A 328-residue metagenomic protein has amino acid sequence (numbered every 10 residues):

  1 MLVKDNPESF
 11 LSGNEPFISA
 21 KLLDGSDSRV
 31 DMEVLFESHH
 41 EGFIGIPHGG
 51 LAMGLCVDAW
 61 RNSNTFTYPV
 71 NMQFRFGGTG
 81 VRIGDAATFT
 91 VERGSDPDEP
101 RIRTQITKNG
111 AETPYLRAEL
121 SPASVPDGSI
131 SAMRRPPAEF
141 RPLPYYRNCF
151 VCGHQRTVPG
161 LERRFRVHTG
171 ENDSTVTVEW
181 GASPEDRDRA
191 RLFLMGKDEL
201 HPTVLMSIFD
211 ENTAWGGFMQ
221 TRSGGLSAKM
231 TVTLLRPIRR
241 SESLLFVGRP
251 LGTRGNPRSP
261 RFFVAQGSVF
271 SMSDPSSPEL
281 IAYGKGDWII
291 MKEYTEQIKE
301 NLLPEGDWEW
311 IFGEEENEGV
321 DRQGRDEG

Functional and structural regions predicted by a protein language model:
M1-V34, D96-R101, T107-N109, A118-G196 (+1 more regions): Non-catalytic linker/capping segments at the edges of enzyme domains
D24, H39, I46-P69, L200-G225: Active-site helix/loop of acyl-thioester processing domains in fatty-acid/polyketide metabolism, spanning hotdog-fold
D27-D31, N71, A86-T88, N172-T177 (+4 more regions): Intrinsic-disorder/low-complexity, polar/charged segments enriched in Ser/Thr/Lys/Arg/Asp/Glu/Gln
T67-E112, V232-S276: Hydrophobic beta-sheet segments that form the core/acyl-binding groove of ACP/CoA-dependent acyl-chain-processing
P114-A118, I281-G284: A structural microfeature
S121, D287-W288: A generic structural motif
R163-L235: A mid-sequence, solvent-exposed acidic-amphipathic segment
A228, E293-K299, D307-E309: Long protein-protein interaction modules used by eukaryotic assembly/scaffold proteins
